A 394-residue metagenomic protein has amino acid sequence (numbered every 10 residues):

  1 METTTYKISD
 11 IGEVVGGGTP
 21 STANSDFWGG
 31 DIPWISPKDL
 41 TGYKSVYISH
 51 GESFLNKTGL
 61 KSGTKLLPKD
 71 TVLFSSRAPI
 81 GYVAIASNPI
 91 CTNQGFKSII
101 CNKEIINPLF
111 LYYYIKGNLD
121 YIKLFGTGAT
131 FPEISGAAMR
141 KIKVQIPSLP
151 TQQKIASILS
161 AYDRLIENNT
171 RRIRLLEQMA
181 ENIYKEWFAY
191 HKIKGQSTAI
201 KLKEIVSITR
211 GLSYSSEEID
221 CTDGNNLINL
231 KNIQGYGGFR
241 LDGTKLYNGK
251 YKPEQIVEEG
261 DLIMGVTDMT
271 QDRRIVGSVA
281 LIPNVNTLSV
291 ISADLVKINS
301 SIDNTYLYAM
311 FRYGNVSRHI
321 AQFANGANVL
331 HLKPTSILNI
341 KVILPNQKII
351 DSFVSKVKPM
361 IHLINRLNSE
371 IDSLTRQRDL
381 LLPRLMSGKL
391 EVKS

Functional and structural regions predicted by a protein language model:
M1-G18, K141-S213, I343, Q347-K389 (+1 more regions): Non-catalytic DNA-recognition/assembly elements of restriction-modification systems
T5-S25, K38-K69, S87, T92 (+4 more regions): Sequence-specific dsDNA recognition surfaces
S21-G29, T127-G128, T198, S215-D223 (+1 more regions): Short coil/turn segments at secondary-structure boundaries
S36-K38, G51-K116, N229, P253-V316 (+1 more regions): A short beta-sheet element
S76, I90-S98, G128-A156, T287-D294 (+1 more regions): A short glycine-rich beta-alpha junction/loop motif
K103, L119, K123-G126, I166 (+1 more regions): Structural signal for hydrophobic packing residues in well-ordered secondary-structure cores of soluble enzyme domains
I115-L119, K123, D163, N315: Short amphipathic alpha-helical signal-transduction/dimerization elements
